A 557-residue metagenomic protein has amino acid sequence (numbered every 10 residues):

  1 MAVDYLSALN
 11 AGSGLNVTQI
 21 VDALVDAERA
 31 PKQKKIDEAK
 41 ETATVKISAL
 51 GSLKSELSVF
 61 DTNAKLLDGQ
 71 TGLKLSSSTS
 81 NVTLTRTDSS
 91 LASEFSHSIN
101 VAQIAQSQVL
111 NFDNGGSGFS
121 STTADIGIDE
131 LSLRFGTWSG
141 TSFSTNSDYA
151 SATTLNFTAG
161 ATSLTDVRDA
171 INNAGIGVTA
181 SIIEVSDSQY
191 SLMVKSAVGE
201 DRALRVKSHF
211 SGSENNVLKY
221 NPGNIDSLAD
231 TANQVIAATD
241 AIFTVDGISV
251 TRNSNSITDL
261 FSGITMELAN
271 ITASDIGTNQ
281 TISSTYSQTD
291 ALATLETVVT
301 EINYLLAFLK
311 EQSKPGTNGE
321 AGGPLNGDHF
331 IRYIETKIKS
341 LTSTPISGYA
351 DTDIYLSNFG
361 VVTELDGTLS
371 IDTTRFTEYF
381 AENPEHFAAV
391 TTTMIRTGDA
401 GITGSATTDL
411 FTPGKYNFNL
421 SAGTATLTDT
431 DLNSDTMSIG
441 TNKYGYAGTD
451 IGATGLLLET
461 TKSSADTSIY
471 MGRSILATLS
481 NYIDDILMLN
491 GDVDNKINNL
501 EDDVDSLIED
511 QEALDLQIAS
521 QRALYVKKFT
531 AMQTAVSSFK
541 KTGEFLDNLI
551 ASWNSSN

Functional and structural regions predicted by a protein language model:
M1-E41, T62-S191, K195-F308, H329-Q517 (+1 more regions): Bacterial flagellar/type III secretion structural subunits and associated motility module proteins, recognized via
K35-D68, L305-G323, L514-Q517, Q521-V536: Contiguous, amphipathic alpha-helical segments that mediate oligomerization or scaffolding in large protein assemblies
A49-S52, A105-D113, K310-S313, S537-D547: Short amphipathic alpha-helical segments with coiled-coil-like heptad repeat character
S186-Y190, E311-I331, F545-S556: Acidic/histidine-enriched alpha-helical segments
I508, D515, V526, V536-N557: Long, low-complexity, Ser/Pro/acidic-rich regulatory segments that adjoin or follow extended alpha-helical scaffold
